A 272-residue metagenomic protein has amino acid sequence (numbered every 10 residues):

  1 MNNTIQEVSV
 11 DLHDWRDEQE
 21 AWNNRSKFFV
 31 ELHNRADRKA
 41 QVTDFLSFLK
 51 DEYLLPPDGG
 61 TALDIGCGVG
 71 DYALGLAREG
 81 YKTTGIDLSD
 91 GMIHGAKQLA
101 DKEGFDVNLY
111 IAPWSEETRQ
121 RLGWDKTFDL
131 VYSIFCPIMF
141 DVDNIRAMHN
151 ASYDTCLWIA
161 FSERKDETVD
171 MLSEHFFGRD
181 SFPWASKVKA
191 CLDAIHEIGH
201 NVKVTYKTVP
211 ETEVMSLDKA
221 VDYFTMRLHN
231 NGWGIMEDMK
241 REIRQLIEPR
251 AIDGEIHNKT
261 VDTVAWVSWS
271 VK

Functional and structural regions predicted by a protein language model:
M1-P57: Conserved class I S-adenosyl-L-methionine
G59-G68: Conserved class I S-adenosyl-L-methionine
D71-E117: Class I SAM-dependent methyltransferase SAM/SAH-binding core
F128-D143: A short SAM/SAH-binding and catalytic strip from SAM-dependent methyltransferases
V142-L157: A short glycine-rich, Lys/Arg-flanked "PGG" loop and its adjoining helix->strand segment in the class I
L157-F182: Conserved class I S-adenosyl-L-methionine
W184-G199: Short alpha-helix
K203-K272: Conserved Class I S-adenosyl-L-methionine
